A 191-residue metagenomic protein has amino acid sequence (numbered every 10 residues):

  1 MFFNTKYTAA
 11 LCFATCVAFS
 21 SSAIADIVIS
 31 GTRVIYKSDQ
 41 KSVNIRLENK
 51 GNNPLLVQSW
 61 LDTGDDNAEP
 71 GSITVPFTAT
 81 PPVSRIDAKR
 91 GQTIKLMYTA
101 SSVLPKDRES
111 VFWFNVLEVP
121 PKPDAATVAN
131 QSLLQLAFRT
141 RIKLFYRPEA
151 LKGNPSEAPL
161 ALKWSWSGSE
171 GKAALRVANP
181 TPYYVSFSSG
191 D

Functional and structural regions predicted by a protein language model:
M1-C12: Bacterial N-terminal signal peptides that target proteins for export
C12-F13, A23: Cleavable N-terminal signal peptides
A18-S22: N-terminal signal peptide c-region/cleavage motif recognized by signal peptidases
I24-E48, G153-K172: Beta-sheet-dominated interaction scaffolds and their linkers
I45-G51, A173-Y183: Asparagine-centered strand-capping/turn motif at beta-strand->loop junctions
N53-L61, Y184-G190: Short, hydrophobic/aromatic beta-strand segments
E69-S102: Intrinsically disordered, low-complexity Pro/Gly/Ser/Thr-rich segments with frequent PxxP/GP/PP motifs and embedded
A100-K152: Terminal connector regions
